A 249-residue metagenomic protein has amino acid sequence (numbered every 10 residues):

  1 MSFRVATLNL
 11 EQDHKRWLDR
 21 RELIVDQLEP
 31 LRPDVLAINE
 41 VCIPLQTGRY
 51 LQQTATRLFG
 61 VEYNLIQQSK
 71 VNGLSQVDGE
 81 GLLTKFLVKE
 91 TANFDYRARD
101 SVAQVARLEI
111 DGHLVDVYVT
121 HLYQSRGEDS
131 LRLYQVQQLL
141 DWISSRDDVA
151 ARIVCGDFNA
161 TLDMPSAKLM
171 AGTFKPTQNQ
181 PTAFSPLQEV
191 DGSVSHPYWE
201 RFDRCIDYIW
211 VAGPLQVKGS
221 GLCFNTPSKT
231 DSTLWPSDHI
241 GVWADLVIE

Functional and structural regions predicted by a protein language model:
R4-L10, I24-R49, A106, D116-T120 (+3 more regions): Active-site beta-strand/loop signature of hydrolases that rely on acidic residues for catalysis
V5-R21, I43, Y123-L131: Acidic/histidine-rich helix-loop elements that form or flank divalent-metal/phosphate-binding sites at the catalytic
D13-K15, I43-Q46, L74-S75, D100 (+3 more regions): Active-site environment of divalent metal-dependent phosphoester hydrolases
R16-L23, Q46-T47, A98, S130-Q138 (+3 more regions): Soluble or luminal CAZymes and related metallo-dependent hydrolases
W17, V35, N39-L122, G219-C223: Structured beta-strand-rich core segments of catalytic domains in phosphoester-bond hydrolases
E22-I24, Q52-T56, Y134-Q135, L169-T173: Glycine-rich, phosphate-binding/catalytic loops in enzymes
S144-R152, A160-E249: Metal-dependent phosphoester-hydrolase catalytic domains
